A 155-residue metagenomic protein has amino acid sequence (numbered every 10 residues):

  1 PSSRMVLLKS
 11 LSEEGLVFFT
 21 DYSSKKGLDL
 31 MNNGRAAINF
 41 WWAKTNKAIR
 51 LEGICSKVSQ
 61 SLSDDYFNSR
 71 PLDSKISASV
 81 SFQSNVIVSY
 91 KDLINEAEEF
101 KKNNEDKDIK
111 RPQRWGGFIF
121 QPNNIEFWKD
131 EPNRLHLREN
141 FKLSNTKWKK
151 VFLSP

Functional and structural regions predicted by a protein language model:
P1-P155: Binding-site signature for planar aromatic cofactors or substrates
